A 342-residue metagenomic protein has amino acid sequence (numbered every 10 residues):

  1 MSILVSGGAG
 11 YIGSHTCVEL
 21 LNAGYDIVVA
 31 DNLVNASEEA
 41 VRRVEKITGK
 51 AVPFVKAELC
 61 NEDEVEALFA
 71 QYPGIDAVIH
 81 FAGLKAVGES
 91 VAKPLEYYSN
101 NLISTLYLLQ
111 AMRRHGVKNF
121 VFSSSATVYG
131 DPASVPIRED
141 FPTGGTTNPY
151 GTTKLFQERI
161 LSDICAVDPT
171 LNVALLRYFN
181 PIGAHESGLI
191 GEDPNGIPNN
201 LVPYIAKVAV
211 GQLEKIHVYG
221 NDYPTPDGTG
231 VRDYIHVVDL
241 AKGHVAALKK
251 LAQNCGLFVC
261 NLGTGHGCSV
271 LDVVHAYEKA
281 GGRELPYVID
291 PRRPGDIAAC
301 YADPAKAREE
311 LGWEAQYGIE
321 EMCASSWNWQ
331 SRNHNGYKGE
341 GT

Functional and structural regions predicted by a protein language model:
M1-A77, I197: N-terminal Rossmann/SDR dinucleotide-binding element
H15, E19, A111, I160 (+1 more regions): Rossmann-fold NAD(P)-dependent oxidoreductase module
C60-N61, K93, D303, G318: Acidic/polar helix N-cap motif
E62, S104-T105, H244: Conserved internal alpha-helix within the Rossmann fold of NAD(P)-dependent oxidoreductases
D76-I79, V121: N-terminal Rossmann-like NAD(P) cofactor-binding module of classical short-chain dehydrogenase/reductase
A82-K85, S124-S125: Conserved NAD(P)H cofactor-binding loop of Rossmann-fold oxidoreductase domains
A92-Y107, R114, K118-N119, V128-N180 (+1 more regions): Catalytic helix-loop patch of NAD(P)-dependent Rossmann-fold dehydrogenases
L201-T342: C-terminal substrate-binding subdomain of Rossmann-fold SDR/epimerase-dehydratase oxidoreductases
